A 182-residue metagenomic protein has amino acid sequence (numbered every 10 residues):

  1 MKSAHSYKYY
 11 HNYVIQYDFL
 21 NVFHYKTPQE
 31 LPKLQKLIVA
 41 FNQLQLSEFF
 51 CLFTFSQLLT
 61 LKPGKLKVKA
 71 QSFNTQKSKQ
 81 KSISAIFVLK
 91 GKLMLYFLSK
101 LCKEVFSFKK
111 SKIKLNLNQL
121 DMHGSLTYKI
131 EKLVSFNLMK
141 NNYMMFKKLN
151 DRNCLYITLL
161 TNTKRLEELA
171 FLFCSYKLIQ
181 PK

Functional and structural regions predicted by a protein language model:
M1-K182: Ribosome-associated RNA-binding proteins
